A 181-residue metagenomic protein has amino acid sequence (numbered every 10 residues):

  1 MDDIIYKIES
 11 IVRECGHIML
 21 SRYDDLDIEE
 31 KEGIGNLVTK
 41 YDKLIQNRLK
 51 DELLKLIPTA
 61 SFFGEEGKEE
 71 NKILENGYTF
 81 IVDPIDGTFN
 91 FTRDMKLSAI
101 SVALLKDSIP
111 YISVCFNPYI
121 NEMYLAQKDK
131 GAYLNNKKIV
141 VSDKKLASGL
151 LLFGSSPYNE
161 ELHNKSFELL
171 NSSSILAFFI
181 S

Functional and structural regions predicted by a protein language model:
M1-I85: N-terminal subdomain of lithium-sensitive/metallo-dependent phosphomonoesterases centered on the IMPase/IPPase/PAP
M19, D42, L53, T88 (+3 more regions): Residue-level signal for inorganic ion chemistry
E65-E66, P84-I85, P118, G154-S156 (+1 more regions): Fold-independent oxyanion-binding glycine-rich loops and adjacent beta-strand/coil segments at enzyme active sites
L74-Y133: DPxDG-like acidic metal-binding loop motif
Y111, I139-V141: Short, isolated positions in well-ordered beta-strands
S142-S181: An extended, acidic
